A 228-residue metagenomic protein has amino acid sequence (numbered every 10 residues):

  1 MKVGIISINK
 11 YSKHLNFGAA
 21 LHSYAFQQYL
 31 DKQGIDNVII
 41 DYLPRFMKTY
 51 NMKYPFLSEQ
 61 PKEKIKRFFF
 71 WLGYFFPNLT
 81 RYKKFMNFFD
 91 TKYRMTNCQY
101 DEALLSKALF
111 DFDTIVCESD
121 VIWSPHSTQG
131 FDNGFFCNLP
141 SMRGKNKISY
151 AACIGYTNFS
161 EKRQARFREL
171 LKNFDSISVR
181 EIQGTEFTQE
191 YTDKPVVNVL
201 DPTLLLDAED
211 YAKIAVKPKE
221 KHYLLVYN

Functional and structural regions predicted by a protein language model:
M1, D111, P140-G144, Y211-Y223: Nucleotide-sugar donor-binding and catalytic loop/hinge architecture of NDP-sugar-dependent glycosyltransferases
V3-E169: Aromatic- and Gly/Pro-rich donor/ligand-binding loops that form nucleotide- or phosphate-bearing donor binding pockets
R143-K147, D175, D193-K194: A short helix->loop->beta-strand "cap" motif at the edges of active sites that frequently abuts
S149-T157, V197-D207: Glycine-rich phosphate-binding "P-loop"
T157-K162, L204-K217: Acidic anion/phosphate-binding donor-loop and adjacent secondary structure in glycosyltransferase catalytic cores
F174-E181: A short beta-strand/loop micro-motif in the catalytic core of glycosyltransferases that engages the nucleotide-sugar
T185-T203: Helix-loop-beta element that forms the nucleotide-linked donor phosphate-binding surface in glycosyltransferases
L225-Y227: A conserved active-site cap/scaffold subdomain adjacent to cofactor or substrate pockets
